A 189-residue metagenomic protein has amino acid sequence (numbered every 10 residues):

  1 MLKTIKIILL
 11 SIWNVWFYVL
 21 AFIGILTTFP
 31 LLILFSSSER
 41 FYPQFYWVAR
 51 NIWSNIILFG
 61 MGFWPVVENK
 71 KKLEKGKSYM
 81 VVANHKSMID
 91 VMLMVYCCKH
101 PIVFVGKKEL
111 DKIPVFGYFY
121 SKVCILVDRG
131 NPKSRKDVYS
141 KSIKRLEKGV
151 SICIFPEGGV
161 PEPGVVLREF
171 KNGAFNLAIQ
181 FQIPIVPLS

Functional and structural regions predicted by a protein language model:
K3-V66, Y118-K122: A transmembrane-helix-recognition feature enriched in membrane-embedded lipid enzymes and envelope glyco-/phospholipid
G60-S189: Soluble catalytic domains of membrane acyltransferases
